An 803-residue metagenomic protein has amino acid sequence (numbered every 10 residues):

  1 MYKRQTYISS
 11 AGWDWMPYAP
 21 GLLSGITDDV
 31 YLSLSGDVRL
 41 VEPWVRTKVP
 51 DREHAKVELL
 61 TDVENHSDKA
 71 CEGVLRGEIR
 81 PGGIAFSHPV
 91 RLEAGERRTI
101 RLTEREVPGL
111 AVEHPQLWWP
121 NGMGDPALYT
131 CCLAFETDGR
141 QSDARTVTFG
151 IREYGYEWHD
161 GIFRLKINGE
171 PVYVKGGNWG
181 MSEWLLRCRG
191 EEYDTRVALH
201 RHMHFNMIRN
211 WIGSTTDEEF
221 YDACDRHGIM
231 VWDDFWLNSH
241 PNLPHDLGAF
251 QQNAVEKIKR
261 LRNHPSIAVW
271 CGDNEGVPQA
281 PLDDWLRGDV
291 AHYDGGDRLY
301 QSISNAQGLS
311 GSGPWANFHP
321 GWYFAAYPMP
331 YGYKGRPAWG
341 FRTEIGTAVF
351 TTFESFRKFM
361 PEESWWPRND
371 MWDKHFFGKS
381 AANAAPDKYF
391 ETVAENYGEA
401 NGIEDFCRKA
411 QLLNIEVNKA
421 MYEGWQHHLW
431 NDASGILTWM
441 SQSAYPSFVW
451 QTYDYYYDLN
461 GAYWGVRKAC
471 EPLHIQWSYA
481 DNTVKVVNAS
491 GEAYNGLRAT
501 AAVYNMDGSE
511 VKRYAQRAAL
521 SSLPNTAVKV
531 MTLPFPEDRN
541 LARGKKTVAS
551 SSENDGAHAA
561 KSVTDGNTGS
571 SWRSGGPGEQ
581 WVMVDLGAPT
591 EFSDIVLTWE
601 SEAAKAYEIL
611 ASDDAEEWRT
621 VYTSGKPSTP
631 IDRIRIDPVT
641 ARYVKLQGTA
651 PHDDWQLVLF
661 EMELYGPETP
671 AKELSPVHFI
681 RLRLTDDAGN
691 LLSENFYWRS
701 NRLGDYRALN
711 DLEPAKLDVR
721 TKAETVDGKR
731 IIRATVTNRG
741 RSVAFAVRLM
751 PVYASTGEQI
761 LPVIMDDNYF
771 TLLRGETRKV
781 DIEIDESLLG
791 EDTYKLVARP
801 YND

Functional and structural regions predicted by a protein language model:
K3-M207, W211, L429, A433 (+3 more regions): Secreted/periplasmic carbohydrate-active enzymes, especially glycoside hydrolases
T6, G36-R46, C132, R140-V269 (+3 more regions): Active-site-adjacent substrate/metal-binding segments within catalytic domains of carbohydrate-active enzymes
A11, Y18-G25, L32, V38 (+1 more regions): Substrate-binding clefts and catalytic carboxylate motifs of secreted carbohydrate-active enzymes
L22, E157, M181-S182, T215-D217 (+12 more regions): Flexible loop/turn segments at secondary-structure boundaries
V41, V45, E58, D143 (+1 more regions): Active-site region of glycoside hydrolase catalytic domains
N206-I208, A268, S434, S593 (+1 more regions): Short acidic/polar active-site loop segments enriched in Thr and Asp
D538-R543, S551-A559, T564-P670: Aromatic, loop-rich ligand-recognition surfaces of beta-strand-rich domains
